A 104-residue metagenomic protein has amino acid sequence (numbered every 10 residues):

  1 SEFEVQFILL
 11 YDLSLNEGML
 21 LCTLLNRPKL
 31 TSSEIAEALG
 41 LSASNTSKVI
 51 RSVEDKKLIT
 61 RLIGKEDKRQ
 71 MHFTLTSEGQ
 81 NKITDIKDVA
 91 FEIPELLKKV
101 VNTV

Functional and structural regions predicted by a protein language model:
S1-N16, C22: N-terminal amphipathic alpha-helix
G18, S44: Key DNA-contact positions within bacterial/archaeal DNA-binding proteins
L21, I35, V53-K56: Basic amphipathic alpha-helical segments that dock to polyanions
C22-N26, K87: Short, locally clustered residues in the helix-turn-helix/winged-helix DNA-binding domain
R27-T31: Short capping segments at the starts of secondary-structure elements
A38: Residues within the alpha-helical elements of helix-turn-helix
R51-V104: Charged, amphipathic alpha-helical coiled-coil/dimerization segments
